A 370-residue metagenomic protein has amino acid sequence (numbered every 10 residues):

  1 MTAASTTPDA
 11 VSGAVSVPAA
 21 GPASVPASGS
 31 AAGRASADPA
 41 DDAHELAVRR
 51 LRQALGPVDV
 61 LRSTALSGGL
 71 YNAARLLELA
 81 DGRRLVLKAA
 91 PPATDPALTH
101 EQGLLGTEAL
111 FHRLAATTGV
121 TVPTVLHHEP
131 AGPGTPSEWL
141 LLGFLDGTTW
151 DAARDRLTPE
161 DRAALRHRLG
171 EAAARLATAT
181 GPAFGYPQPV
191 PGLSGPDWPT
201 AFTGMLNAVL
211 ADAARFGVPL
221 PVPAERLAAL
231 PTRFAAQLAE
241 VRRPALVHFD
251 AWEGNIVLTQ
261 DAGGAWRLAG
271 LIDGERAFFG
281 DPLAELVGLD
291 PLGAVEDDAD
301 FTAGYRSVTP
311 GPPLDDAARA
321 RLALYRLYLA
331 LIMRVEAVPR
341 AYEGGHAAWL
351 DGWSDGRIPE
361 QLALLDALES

Functional and structural regions predicted by a protein language model:
T2-D9, A32-D59: Juxta-kinase regulatory segment immediately upstream of eukaryotic protein kinase catalytic domains
D9-G33: Intrinsically disordered, low-complexity tandem-repeat regions
V58-S63, T121-V125, V222-R226: A short coil-to-beta-strand element that immediately follows conserved catalytic motifs
T64-A208, D212-R215: ATP-binding pocket architecture of kinase catalytic cores
L66, H167, G204-F216, E240-R243 (+2 more regions): Helix-rich C-terminal or lid/interface subdomains of diverse kinases
S67, Y71-E78, V86-L87, V125 (+2 more regions): Active-site acidic catalytic loop and adjacent metal/ATP-binding pocket of ATP-dependent phosphoryl transfer enzymes
V86-A89, L126-H127, G185-Q188, L246-F249 (+4 more regions): Short beta-strand segments
